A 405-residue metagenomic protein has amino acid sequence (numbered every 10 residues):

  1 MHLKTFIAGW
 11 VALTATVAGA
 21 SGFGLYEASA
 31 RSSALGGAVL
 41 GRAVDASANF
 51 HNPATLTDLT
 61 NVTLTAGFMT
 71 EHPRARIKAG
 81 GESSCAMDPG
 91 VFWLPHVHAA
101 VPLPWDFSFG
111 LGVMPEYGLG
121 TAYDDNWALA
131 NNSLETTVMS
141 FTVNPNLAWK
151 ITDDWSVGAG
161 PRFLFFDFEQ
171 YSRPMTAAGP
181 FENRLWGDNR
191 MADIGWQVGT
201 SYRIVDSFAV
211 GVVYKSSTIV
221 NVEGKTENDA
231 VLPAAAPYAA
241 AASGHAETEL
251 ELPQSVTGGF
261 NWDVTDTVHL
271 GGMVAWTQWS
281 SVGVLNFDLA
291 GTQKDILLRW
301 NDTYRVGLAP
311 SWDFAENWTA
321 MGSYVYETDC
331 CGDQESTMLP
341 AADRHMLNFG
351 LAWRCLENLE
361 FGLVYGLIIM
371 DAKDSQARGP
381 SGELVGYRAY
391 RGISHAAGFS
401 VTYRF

Functional and structural regions predicted by a protein language model:
M1-F23: Cleavable N-terminal export/targeting peptides
A18-S21, A30-L35, V44-D45, H51: Residue-level signal for pocket-adjacent positions within structured domains
S21-S33, A79-S84, V91-F405: Outer-membrane beta-barrel porins/channels
G24-V39, T57-R74: Transmembrane beta-strand segments of Gram-negative outer membrane beta-barrel proteins
G37-R42, P73-G90: Surface-exposed strand-loop-strand hairpins of Gram-negative outer-membrane beta-barrel proteins
L40-V62, A99-P104, I151: Outer-membrane beta-barrel pore proteins
